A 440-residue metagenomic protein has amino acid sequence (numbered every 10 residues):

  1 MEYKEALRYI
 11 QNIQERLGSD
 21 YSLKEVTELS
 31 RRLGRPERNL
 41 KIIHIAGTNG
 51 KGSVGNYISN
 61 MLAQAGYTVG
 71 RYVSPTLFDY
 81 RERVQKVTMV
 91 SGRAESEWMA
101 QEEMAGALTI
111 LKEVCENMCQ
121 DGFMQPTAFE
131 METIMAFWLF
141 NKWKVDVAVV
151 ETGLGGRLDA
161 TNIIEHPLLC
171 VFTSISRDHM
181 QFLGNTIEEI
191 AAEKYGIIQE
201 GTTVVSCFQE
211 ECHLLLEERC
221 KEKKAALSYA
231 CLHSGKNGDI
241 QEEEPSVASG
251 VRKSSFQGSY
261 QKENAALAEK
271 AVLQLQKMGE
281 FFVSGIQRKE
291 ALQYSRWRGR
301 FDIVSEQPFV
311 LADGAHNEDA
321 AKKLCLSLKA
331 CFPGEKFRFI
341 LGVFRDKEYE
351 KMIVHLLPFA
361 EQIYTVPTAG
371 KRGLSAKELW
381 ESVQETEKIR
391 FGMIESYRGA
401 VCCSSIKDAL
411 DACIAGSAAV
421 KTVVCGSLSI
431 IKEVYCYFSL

Functional and structural regions predicted by a protein language model:
M1-G47, V54-Y67, R71-Y72, M89-G92 (+1 more regions): Short functional linear segments
I10, T48, V69, V149 (+9 more regions): Residue-level signal for inorganic ion chemistry
S30, R35-R38, Q64-E165, E211: ATP-dependent carboxylate-amine ligase catalytic core
I58, R157-L168, Y435-F438: Short Gly/Thr/Asp-enriched flexible loops that form oxyanion-binding sites at enzyme active sites
M118-D121, K144-E151, P167-S255, A265-I286: Acidic, Mg2+-coordinating active-site environments of NTP-dependent enzymes
V147-V150, D159-V171, I175-H179, E189 (+1 more regions): Nucleotide phosphate-binding/pyrophosphate-handling subdomain across enzymes that bind or process nucleotide phosphates
V205, Q209-S228, N237-E244, F309-V310 (+1 more regions): C-terminal helical cap/extension that packs against the catalytic core of soluble nucleotide-cofactor enzymes
A409-S439: A glycine-rich beta-strand to alpha-helix segment that forms a phosphate/ribose-binding loop at ligand/cofactor sites
